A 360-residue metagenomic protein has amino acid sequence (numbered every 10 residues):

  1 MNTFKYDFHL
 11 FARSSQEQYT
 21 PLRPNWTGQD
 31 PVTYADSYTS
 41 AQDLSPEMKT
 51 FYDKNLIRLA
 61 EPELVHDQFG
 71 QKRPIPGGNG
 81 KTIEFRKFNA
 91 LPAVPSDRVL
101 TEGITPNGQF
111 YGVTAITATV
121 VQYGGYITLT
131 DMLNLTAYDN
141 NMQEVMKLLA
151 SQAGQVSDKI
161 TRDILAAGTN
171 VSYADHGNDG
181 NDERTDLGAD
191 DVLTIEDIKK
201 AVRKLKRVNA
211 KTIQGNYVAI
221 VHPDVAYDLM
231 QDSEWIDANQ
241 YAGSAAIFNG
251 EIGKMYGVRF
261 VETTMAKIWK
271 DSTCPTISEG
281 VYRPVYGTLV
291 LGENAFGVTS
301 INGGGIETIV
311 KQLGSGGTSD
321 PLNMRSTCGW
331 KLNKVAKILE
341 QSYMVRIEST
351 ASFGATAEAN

Functional and structural regions predicted by a protein language model:
N2-R13: N-terminal leader/targeting segments
A12-H66, R184-K204, A226-N360: Sequence/fold signature of self-assembling virion shell proteins
P62-G125: Assembly/oligomerization interface modules of large self-assembling protein complexes
G80, Q122, Q214, M255 (+1 more regions): Extracytoplasmic
F85, K147, S151, G215 (+3 more regions): Hydrophobic alpha-helical segments involved in membrane association or supramolecular assembly
Q109-A137, V298-G304: Short acidic, glycine/tyrosine-flanked loop/strand segments centered on an H-E-D-like triad
V121-Y123, I127-A137, N141, V202-Q231: Structured, hydrophobic secondary-structure cores that serve as assembly/anchoring elements
M132-V208, E358-A359: Alpha-helical scaffold segments that mediate packing/assembly in large oligomeric complexes
